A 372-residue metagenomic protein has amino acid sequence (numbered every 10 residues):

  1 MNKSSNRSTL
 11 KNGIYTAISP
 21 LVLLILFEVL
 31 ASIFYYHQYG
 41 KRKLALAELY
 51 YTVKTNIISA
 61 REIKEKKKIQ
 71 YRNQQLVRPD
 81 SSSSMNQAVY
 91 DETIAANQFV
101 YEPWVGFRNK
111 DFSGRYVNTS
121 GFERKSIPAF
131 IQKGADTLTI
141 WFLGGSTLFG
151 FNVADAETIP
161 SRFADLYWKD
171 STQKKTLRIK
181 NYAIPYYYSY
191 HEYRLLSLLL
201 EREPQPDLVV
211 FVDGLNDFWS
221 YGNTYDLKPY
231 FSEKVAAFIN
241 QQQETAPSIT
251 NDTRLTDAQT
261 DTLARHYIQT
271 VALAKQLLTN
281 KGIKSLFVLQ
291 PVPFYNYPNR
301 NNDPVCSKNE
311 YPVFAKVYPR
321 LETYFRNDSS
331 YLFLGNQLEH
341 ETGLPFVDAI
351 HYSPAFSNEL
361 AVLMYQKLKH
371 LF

Functional and structural regions predicted by a protein language model:
K3-L23: N-terminal Sec-pathway targeting helices
Y15-S19, A31, Y324-S330, P345-F372: Histidine-centered active-site loop/cap adjacent to the catalytic His in serine esterases/O-acetyl transfer systems
L24-R42: Membrane-interface motif at the C-terminal end of an N-terminal transmembrane signal
R42-E62, G214-T323, E339-G343: Serine-dependent acyl-ester chemistry module
L46-A156, P160-L166, D170, E341-T342: Membrane/wall-proximal cationic-aromatic binding patches
W104-R115, T139-W141, T147-A237: Conserved SGNH/GDSL esterase-like catalytic core that processes O-acyl groups on lipids and polysaccharides
S146-A154, N181-I184, D257-A264, F346-I350: Second-shell loop/turn segments in exported
S189, Y193, A264, I268 (+1 more regions): Short, amphipathic alpha-helical "lid/cap" segments that border enzyme active or binding sites
